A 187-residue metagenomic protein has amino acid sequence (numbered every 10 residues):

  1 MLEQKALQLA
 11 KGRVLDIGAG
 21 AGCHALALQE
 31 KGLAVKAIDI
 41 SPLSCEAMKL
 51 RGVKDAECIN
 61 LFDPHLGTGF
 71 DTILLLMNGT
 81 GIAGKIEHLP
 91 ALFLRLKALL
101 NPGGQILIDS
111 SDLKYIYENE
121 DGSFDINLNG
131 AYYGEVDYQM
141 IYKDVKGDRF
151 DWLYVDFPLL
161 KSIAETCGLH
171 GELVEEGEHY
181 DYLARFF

Functional and structural regions predicted by a protein language model:
M1-R13: Conserved alpha-helix/loop element of class I SAM-dependent methyltransferases that forms part of the SAM/SAH-binding
A21: Conserved SAM/SAH-binding loop
S41-P42: Conserved SAM/SAH-binding beta-strand->alpha-helix loop
G52-D63: Conserved SAM-binding strand-loop segment of SAM-dependent methyltransferases
F70-P90: A short SAM/SAH-binding and catalytic strip from SAM-dependent methyltransferases
L89-P102: A short glycine-rich, Lys/Arg-flanked "PGG" loop and its adjoining helix->strand segment in the class I
P102-L159: SAM-dependent methyltransferase
